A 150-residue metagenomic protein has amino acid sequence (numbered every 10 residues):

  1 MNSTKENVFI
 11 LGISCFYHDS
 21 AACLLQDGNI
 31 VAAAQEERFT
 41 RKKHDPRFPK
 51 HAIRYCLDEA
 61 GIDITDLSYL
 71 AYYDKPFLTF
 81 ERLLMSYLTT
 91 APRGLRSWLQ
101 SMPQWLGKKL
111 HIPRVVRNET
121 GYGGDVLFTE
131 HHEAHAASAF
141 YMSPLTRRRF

Functional and structural regions predicted by a protein language model:
M1-F150: Short acidic/glycine-rich loops and adjacent helix/strand connectors that line catalytic pockets where negatively
